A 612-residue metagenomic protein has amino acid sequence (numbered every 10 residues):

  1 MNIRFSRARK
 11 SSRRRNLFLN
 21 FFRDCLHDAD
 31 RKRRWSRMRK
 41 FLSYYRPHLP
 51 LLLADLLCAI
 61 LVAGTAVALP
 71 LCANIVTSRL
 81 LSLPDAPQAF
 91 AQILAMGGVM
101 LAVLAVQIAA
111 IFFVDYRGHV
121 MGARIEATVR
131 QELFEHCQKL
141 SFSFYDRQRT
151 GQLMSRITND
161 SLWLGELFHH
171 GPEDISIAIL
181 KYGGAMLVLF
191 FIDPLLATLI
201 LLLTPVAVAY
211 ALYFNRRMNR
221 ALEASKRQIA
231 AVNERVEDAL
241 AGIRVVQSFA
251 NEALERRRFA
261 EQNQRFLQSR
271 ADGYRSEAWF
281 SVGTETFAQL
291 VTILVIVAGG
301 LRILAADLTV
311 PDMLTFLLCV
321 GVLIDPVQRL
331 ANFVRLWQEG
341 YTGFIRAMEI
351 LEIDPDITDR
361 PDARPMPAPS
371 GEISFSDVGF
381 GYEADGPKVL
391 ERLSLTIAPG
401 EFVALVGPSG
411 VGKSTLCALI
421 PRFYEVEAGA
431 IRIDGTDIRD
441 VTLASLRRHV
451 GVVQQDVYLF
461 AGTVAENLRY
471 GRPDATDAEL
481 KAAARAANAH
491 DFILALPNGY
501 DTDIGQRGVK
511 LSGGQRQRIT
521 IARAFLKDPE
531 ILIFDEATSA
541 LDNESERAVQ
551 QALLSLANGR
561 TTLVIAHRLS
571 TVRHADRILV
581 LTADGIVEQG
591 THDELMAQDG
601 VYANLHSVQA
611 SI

Functional and structural regions predicted by a protein language model:
M1-A66, L81-M96, V114-G118, G122 (+8 more regions): Membrane-integrated ABC transporters
N2, R23-R34, L57-C58, T65-S78 (+11 more regions): Juxtamembrane helix-loop junctions of ABC transporter transmembrane domains
P47, L51-L61, V103, E173-A224 (+2 more regions): Transmembrane helices of ABC transporter permease
P50, F142-S143, N159-F168, P172 (+11 more regions): An intracellular "coupling" helix at the cytosolic face of ABC transporter transmembrane type-1 domains
L52-A110, F190-L195, A306-V310: Transmembrane helix-loop-helix hairpins at lipid-water interfaces of multipass membrane proteins, especially the type-1
L83-P84, A89-A91, V188-L202, S276-I345 (+1 more regions): Helix-loop-helix
D359, M366-I612: ABC-type nucleotide-binding domain
